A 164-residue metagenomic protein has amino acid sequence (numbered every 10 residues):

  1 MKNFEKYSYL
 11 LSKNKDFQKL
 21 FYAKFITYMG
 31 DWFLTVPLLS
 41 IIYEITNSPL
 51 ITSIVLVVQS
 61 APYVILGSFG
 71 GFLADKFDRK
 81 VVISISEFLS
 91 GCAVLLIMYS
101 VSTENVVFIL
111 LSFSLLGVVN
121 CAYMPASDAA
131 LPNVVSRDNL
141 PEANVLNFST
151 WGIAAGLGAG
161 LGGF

Functional and structural regions predicted by a protein language model:
M1-Q18: Juxtamembrane intracellular "pre-TM" segments in multi-pass secondary transporters
N14, I45-T46, K76, T103 (+1 more regions): Helix-loop interface residues and adjacent transmembrane-helix termini in multi-pass membrane transporters, primarily
Q18-T35, L56-F72, D78-C92, F108-F164: Substrate-agnostic recognition of the 12-TM MFS/MFS-like secondary transporter fold
V36-T46, M98-S100, L157-F164: Transmembrane alpha-helix termini and helix-breaking/packing motifs in multi-pass membrane transporters
P37-P62: Extracellular/periplasmic helix-loop-helix junction of adjacent transmembrane segments in MFS-like secondary
I42, L73-A74: Interfacial helix-cap and linker-helix signal at transmembrane-aqueous boundaries of multi-pass secondary transporters
N47, S102-V106, A129: Transmembrane helix-loop junctions in multipass membrane proteins, especially transporters and channels
F88-E104: C-terminal ends and interior cores of transmembrane alpha-helices in multi-pass membrane transporters/permeases
